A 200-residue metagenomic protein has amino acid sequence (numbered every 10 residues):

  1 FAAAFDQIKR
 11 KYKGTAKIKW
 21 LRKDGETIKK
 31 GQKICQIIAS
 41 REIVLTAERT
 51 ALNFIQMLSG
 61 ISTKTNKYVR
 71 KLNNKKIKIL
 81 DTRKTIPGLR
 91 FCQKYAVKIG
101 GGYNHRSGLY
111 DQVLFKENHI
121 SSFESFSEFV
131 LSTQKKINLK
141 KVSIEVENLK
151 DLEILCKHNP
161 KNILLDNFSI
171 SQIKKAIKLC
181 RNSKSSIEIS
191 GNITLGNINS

Functional and structural regions predicted by a protein language model:
F1-H158, N162, K174-L179, E188: Acidic/glycine-rich phosphate/pyrophosphate-binding loops and surrounding catalytic core that coordinate Mg2+
C156, N199-S200: Non-catalytic positions within long, well-ordered alpha-helices that form the structural scaffold/packing of enzyme
N159, N167, N197: Conserved functional loop/turn residues at catalytic and ligand-binding sites
L165-D166, I187-I193: Glycine-rich beta-strand-to-loop/alpha-helix junction loops that act as flexible
S169, L179-R181, G191: Catalytic-pocket segment enriched in acidic/His residues
Q172-A176, N197-N199: Short, charged, surface-exposed secondary-structure boundary motifs
S183-S185: A short helix->loop->beta-strand "cap" motif at the edges of active sites that frequently abuts
